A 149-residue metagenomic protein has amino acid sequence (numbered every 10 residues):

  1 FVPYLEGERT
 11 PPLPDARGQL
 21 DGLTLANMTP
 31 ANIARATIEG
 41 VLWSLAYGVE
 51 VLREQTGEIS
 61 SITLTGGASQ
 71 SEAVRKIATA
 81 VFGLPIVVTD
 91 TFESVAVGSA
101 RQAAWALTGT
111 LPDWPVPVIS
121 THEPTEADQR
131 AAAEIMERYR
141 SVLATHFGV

Functional and structural regions predicted by a protein language model:
F1-V149: Glycine/Thr-rich phosphate-binding loops that ligate phosphate moieties of nucleotide and other phosphorylated ligands
